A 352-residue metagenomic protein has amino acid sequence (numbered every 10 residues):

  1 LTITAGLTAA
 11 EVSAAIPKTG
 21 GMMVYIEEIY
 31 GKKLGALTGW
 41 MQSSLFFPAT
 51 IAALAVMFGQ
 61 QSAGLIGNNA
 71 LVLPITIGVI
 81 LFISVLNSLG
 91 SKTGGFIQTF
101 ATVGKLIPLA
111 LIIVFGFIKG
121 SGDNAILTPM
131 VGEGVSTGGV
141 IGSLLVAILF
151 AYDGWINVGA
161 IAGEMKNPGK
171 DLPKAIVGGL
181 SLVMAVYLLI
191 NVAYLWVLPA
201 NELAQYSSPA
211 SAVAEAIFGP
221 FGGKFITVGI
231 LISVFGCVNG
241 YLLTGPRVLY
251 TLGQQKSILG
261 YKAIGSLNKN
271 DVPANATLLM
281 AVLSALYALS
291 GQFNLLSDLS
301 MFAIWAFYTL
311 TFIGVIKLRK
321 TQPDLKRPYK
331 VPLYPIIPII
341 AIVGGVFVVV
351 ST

Functional and structural regions predicted by a protein language model:
I3-I80, S84-S88, T93, L231-T251 (+1 more regions): Hydrophobic transmembrane alpha-helices that form the core helical bundles of multi-pass secondary transporters
I3-T4, S44, P48, I77-V85 (+11 more regions): Generic alpha-helical transmembrane segments of integral inner-membrane proteins, especially permease/transport modules
A14, G21-G31, F96-T99, A160-K174 (+3 more regions): Short amphipathic alpha-helical coupling elements at transmembrane boundaries
V24-Y25, G31, G64-N68, A175-N239 (+2 more regions): TM-loop-TM module centered on a large, flexible mid-protein loop between adjacent transmembrane helices in multi-pass
G35, V72-T76, I80, T102-K105 (+6 more regions): Residue-level signature of transmembrane alpha-helical entry/exit and packing/kink sites in multi-pass membrane
V72-G122, V135, I176-V177, S300-L310 (+1 more regions): Membrane-interface loop-to-helix entry segments
V103-T227: Helix-loop-helix junctions that connect adjacent transmembrane segments in multi-pass membrane transporters
K262-A274, Y308-T352: C-terminal membrane-solvent junction of multi-pass transporters and transport-like membrane proteins
